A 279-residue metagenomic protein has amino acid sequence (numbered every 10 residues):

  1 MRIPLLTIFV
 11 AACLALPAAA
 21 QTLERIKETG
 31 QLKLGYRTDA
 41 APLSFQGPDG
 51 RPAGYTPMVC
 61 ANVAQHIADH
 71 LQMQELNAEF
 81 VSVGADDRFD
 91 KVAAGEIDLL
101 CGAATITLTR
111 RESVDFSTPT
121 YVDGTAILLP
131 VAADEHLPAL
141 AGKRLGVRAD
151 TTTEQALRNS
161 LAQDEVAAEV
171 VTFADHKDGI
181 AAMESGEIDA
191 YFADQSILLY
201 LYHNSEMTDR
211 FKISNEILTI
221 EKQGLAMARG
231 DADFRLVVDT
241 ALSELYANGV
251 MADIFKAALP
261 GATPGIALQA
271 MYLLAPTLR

Functional and structural regions predicted by a protein language model:
E24-L100: Extracytoplasmic small-molecule ligand-binding "clamshell" domains of the periplasmic binding protein/Venus flytrap
K27, Q155-V171, D209-F211, L242-R279: Ligand-binding clefts/hinges and TM-proximal coupling segments of bilobed small-molecule sensing domains
K33, D39-P42, P52-D69, T105 (+2 more regions): Bilobed "Venus flytrap"/periplasmic-binding protein-like clamshell domains and structurally analogous long
T38-D39, Y121-V131, Q195, Y202-L242 (+1 more regions): Periplasmic-binding protein-like
G54, M58-H66, A133-D134, A139 (+2 more regions): Extended ligand-binding regions for polar small-molecule ligands
A61, Q72-A139, L274: Acidic, polar ligand-binding/catalytic clefts
L71-G84, V166-D175, N215: Short beta-strand-to-loop elements that line the ligand-binding cleft of bilobed periplasmic-binding protein-like
D87, C101-S113, A156-L161, E184-T219: A ligand-binding cleft/hinge motif common to bilobed small-molecule-binding domains
